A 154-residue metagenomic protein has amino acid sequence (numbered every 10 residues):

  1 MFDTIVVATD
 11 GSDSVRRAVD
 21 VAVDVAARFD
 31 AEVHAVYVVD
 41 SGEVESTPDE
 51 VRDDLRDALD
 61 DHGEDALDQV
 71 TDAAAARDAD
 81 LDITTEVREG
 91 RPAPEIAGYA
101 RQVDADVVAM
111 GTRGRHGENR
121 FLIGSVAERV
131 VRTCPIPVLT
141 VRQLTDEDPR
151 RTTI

Functional and structural regions predicted by a protein language model:
M1-R17, T133-I154: Intrinsically disordered or low-complexity boundary/linker segments at protein termini and domain junctions
D3-P48: Small/aliphatic-rich secondary-structure junction motif
Y37, G111-R113, R142-Q143: Short secondary-structure boundary segments
V38-D65, E147-I154: Acidic, proline/glycine-rich short linear motifs
V51-D54, Q102-V103, V126-A127: Short, hinge-like loop/turn segments at secondary-structure boundaries
D72-V108, T145-R151: Structural beta-alpha unit
M110-R129: Glycine-rich, Arg-bearing micro-motifs that act as flexible, cationic patches
